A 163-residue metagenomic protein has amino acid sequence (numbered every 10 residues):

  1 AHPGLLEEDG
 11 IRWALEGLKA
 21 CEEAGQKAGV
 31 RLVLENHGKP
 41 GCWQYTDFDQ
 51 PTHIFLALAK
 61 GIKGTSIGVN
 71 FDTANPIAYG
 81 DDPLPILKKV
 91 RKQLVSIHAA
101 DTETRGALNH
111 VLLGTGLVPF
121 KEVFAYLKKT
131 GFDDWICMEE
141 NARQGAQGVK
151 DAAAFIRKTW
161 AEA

Functional and structural regions predicted by a protein language model:
A1-G68, A78-Y79, K89: Active-site acidic/histidine proton-transfer and metal-coordination neighborhood in alpha/beta enzyme cores
K19-A20, D49-A163: Histidine-acidic metal/acid-base catalytic patches
